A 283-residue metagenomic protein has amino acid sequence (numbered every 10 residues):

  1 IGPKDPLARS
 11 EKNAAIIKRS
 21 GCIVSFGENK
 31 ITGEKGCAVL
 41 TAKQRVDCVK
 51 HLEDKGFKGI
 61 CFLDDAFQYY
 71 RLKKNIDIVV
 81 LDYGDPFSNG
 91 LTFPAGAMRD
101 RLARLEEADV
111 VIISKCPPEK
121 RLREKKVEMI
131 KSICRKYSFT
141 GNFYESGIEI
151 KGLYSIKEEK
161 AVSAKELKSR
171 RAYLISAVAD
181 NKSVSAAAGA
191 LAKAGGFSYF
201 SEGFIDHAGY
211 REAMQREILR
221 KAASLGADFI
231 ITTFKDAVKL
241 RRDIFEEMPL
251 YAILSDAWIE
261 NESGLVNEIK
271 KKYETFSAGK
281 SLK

Functional and structural regions predicted by a protein language model:
G2-S138: Phosphate/Mg2+-binding loops and adjacent switch elements in nucleotide/diphosphate-handling enzyme cores
I23, G36-A38, N142, S198-S201 (+1 more regions): Conserved beta-strand segments of alpha/beta enzyme cores
L40, L81, S146, E202 (+1 more regions): Hydrophobic residues at beta-strand termini and immediately following loops that shape nucleotide-binding pockets
D65-Q68, F234-K239: Short, polar loop motifs at secondary-structure junctions
P86-F229, L282-K283: C-terminal accessory "lid"/substrate-recognition subdomains
S183, V238-D243, E260-E262: Short active-site-adjacent structural elements
F204-G209, E247-G279: Short, flexible loop segments at boundaries between secondary-structure elements
F229-F234, Y251-L254: Conserved active-site loop/cleft motifs that coordinate metal ions or position small ligands
